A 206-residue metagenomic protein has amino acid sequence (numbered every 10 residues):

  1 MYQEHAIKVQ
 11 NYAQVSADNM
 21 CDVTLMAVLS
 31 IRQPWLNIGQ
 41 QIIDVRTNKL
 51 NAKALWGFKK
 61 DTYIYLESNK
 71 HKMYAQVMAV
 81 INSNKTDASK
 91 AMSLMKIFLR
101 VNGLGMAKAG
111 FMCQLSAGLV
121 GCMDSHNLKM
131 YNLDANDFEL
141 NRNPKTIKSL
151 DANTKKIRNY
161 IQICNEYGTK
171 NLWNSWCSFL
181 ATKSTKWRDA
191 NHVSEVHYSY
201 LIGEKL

Functional and structural regions predicted by a protein language model:
M1-F58: Structure-specific DNA junction-binding interface
M1-Y12, D18, D22, K60-Y63 (+2 more regions): C-terminal accessory module of base-excision DNA glycosylases/AP lyases that mediates lesion recognition and DNA
I31-Q41, K70-A75, A181-D189: Short helix-capping/linker segments at secondary-structure and domain boundaries
L50-K72: Extracellular-facing segments of soluble proteins and assemblies that are Gly/Ser/Thr-biased and enriched in aromatics
